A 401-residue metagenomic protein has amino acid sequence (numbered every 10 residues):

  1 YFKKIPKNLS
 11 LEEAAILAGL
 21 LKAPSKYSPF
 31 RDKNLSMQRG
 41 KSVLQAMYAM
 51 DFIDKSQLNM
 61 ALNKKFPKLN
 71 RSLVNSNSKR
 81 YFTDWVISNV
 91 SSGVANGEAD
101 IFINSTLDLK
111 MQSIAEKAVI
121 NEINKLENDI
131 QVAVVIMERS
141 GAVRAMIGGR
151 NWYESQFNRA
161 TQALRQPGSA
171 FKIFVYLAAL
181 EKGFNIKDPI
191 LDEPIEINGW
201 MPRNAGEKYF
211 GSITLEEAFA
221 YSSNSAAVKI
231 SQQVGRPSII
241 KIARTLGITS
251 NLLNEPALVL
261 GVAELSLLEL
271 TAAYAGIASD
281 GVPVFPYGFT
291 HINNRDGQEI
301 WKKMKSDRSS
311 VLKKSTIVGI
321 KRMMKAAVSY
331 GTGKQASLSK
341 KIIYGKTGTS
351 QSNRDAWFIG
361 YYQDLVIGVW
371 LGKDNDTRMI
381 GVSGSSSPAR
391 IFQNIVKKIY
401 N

Functional and structural regions predicted by a protein language model:
Y1-L109, S113, R244-T245, T249 (+2 more regions): Non-catalytic, structured segments within soluble enzyme domains
K3, K7, L11-A23, D84-S88 (+9 more regions): Glycine-rich, acidic and aromatic/proline-enriched surface loops and short helix-turn segments that act as binding
K7, S72-N77, Y81-F82, S88 (+4 more regions): Conserved catalytic neighborhood of penicillin-recognizing serine enzymes
L20-F30, S92-A99, G199, E217 (+4 more regions): Substrate-binding clefts and substrate-entry loops adjacent to catalytic sites of polymer-processing enzymes acting on
N34-S36, A49-P67, Q131-S140, L191-E196 (+3 more regions): Acidic/histidine-enriched alpha-helical segments
S42, M47, A115, G141 (+6 more regions): Active-site SXXK
S105-K125, V134-I136, M146, N151-F157 (+1 more regions): A penicillin-recognizing enzyme superfamily signal
M201-N204, G235-A272, G281, F285-G288: Mid-domain, small-residue-enriched loop/turn segments at the edges of structured enzyme/sensor domains
